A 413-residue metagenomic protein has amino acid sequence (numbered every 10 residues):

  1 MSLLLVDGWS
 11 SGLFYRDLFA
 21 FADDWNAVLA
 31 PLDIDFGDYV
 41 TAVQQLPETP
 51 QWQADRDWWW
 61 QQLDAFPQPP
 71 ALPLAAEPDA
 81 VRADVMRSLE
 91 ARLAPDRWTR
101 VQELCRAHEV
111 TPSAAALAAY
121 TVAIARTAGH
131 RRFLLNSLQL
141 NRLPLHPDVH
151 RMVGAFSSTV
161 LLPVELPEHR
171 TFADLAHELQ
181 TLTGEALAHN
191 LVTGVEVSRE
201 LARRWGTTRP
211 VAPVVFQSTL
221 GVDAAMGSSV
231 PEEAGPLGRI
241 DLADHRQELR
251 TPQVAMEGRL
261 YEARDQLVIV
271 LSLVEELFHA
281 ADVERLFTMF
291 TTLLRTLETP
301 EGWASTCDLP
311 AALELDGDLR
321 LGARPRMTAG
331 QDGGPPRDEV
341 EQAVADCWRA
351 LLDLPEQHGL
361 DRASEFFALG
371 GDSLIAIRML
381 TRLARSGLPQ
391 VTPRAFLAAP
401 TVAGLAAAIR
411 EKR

Functional and structural regions predicted by a protein language model:
M1-D38, D282-T296: Active-site-proximal acidic secondary-structure segment that organizes catalysis
S11-G12, Q53, D57, D84-E103 (+4 more regions): AMP-binding/adenylate-forming domain of the ANL superfamily
Y15-R16, S113, R131-L138, R170-F172 (+3 more regions): Extended, hydrophobic beta-loop-alpha segments that form or line the acyl/peptidyl-thioester binding and transfer paths
R16, A20, I34-R87, A343-D346 (+1 more regions): Short amphipathic alpha-helices and their capping loops
L18, L32-P47, D79-R92, H146-P167 (+4 more regions): Acyl/amide activation-and-transfer machinery of modular secondary-metabolite enzymes
Q45-R56, R87, L104-S113, T127-A243 (+1 more regions): His-Asp-centered acyl/peptidyl-transfer active-site segments
T219-S229, L277-R337, A403-R413: Flexible, non-catalytic linker and terminal segments flanking ANL/adenylate-forming cores
R295, T299, A323, G334-R413: Phosphopantetheine-dependent thiolation modules in NRPS/PKS and related acyl-activating systems
